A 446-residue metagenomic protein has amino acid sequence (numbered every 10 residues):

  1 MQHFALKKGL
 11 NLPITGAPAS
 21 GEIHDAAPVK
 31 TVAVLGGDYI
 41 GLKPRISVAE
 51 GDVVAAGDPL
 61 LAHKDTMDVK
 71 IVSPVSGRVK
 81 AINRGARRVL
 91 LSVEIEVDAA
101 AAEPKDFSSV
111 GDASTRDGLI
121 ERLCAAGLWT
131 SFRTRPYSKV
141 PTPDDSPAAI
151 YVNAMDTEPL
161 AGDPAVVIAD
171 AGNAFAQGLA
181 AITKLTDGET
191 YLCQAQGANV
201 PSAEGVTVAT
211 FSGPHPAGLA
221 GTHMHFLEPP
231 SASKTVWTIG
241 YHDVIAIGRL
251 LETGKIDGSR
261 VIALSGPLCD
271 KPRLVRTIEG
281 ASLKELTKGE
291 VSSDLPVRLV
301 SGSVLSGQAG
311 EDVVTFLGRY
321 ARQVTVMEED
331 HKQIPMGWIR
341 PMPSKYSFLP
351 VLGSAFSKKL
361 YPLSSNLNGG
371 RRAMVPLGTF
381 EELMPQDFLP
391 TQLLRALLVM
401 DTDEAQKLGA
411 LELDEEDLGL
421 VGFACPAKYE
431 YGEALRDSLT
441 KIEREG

Functional and structural regions predicted by a protein language model:
M1-S47, A62, V208-F211: N-terminal, Lys/Arg-enriched amphipathic/low-complexity engagement segments that precede the first folded domain
L42, V48, D65-D68, K271: Short, solvent-exposed loop/turn positions at domain surfaces that link secondary-structure elements or cap domain
V48-A62, A81: Short, well-structured beta-strand-loop connectors
D68-S76: Short coil-to-beta-strand transition motifs
V69, N83-G446: Buried, small/hydrophobic-residue-enriched core segments of structured protein domains
S76-V79, V89: Short beta-strand/helix segments in adaptor/scaffold domains that form protein-protein interfaces within large
